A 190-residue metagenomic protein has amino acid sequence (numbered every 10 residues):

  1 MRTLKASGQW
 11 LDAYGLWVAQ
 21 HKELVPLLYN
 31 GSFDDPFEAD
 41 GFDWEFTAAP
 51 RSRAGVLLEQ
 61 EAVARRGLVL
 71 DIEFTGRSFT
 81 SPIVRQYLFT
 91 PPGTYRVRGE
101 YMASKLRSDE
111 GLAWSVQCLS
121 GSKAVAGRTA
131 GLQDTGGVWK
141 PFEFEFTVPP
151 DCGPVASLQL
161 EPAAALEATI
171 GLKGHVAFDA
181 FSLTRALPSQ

Functional and structural regions predicted by a protein language model:
M1-Q190: Extracellular and organelle-lumenal recognition/adhesion modules and their flexible linkers in secreted
